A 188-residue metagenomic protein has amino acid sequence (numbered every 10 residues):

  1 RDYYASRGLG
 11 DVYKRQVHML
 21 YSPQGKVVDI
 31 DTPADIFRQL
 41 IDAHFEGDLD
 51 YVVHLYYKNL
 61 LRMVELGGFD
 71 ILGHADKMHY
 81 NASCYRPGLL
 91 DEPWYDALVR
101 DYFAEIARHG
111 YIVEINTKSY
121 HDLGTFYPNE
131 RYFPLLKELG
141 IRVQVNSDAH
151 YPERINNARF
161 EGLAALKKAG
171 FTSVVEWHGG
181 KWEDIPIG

Functional and structural regions predicted by a protein language model:
D2-G10: Single conserved hydrophobic/aromatic residue that forms the stacking wall/gate of nucleotide- or nucleobase-binding
A5, V64-E65, K137, K167: Non-catalytic positions within long, well-ordered alpha-helices that form the structural scaffold/packing of enzyme
R15-A104, I112-V113, S119-L123: Divalent metal-binding pocket/active-site signature
G25-V27, Y85-G188: Charged catalytic cores and adjacent phosphate/nucleic-acid-binding surfaces used for phosphate/nucleic-acid chemistry
